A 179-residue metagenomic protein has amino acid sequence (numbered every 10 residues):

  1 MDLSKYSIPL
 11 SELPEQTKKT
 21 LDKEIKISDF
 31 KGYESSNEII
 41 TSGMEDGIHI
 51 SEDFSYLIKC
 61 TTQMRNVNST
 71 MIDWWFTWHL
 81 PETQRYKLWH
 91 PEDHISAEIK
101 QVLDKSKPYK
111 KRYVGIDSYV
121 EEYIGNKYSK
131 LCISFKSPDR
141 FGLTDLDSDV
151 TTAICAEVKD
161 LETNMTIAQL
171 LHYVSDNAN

Functional and structural regions predicted by a protein language model:
M1-G32, V150-A153, E157, T166: Eukaryotic non-globular interaction segments with acidic/serine-rich, low-complexity composition and alpha-helical
Q16-K107: Hydrophobic ligand-binding cavity/cleft-lining segments
I40-M44, T163, D176-A178: Intrinsically disordered, low-complexity regulatory regions of eukaryotic proteins
F54-I58, T70, V114, T152 (+2 more regions): Residues at beta-strand starts and edge strands
T62, V158, I167-D176: Hydrophobic/aromatic beta-strand elements that line small-molecule binding cavities or substrate pockets in beta-rich
P91-I167: Glycine-rich portal/gate segments that line the openings of hydrophobic small-molecule binding cavities
